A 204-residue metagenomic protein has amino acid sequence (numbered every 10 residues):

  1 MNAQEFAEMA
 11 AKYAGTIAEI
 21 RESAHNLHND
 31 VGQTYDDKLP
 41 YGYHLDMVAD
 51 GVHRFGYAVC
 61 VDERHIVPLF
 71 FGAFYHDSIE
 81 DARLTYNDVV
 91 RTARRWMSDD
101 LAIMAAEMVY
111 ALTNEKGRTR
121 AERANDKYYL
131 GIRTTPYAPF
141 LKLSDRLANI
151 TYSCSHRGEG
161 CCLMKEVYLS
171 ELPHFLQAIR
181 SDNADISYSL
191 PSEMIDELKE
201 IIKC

Functional and structural regions predicted by a protein language model:
M1-C204: Active-site helical microenvironments for divalent-metal-assisted chemistry
